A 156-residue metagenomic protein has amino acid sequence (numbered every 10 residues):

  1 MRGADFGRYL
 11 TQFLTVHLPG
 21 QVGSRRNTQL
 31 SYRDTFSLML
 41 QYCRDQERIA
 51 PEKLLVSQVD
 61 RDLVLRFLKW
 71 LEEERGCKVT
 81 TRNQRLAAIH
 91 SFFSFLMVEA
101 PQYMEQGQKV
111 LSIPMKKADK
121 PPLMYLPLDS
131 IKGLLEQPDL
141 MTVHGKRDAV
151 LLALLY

Functional and structural regions predicted by a protein language model:
M1-Y156: Conserved catalytic core of the tyrosine transesterase superfamily
